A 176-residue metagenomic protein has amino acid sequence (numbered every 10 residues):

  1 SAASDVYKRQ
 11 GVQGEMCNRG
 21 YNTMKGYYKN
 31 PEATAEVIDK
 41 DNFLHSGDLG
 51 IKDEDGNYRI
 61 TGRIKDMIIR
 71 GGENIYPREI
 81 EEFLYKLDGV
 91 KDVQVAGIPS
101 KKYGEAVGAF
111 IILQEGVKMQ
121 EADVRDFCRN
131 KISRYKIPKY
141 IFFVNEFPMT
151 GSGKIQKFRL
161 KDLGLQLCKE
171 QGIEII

Functional and structural regions predicted by a protein language model:
S1-Y7: Short, small-residue-biased leader/transition segments that mark boundaries at the very start of proteins
D5, G20, K25-G26, A33-E36 (+6 more regions): AMP-binding/adenylate-forming catalytic core of the ANL superfamily
Y7, K118, E174-I176: N-terminal non-cleavable signal-anchor helices
Q13: Phosphate-recognition beta-domain surfaces
M16: Glycine-rich active-site loop/lid that clamps phosphate-bearing ligands
L163-I176: Acidic/polar alpha-helix N-cap and adjacent early helical turns within long charge-rich amphipathic helices/linkers
